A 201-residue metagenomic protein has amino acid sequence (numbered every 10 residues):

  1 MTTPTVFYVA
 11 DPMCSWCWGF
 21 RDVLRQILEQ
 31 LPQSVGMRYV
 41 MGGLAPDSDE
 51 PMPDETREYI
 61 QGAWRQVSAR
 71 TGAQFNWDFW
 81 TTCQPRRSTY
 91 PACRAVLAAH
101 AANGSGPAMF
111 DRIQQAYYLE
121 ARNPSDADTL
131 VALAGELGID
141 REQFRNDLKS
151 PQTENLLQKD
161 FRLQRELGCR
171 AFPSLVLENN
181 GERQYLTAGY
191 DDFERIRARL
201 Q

Functional and structural regions predicted by a protein language model:
T2-F7: Extreme N-terminal starter segment of soluble prokaryotic enzymes
V9, M13, F20-Q30, Q115-Q201: C-terminal cap of thioredoxin/glutaredoxin-like
P12-S15, C83: Conserved aromatic-histidine-acidic binding/catalytic patches
G19-E120, D126: Structural alpha/beta surface segment adjacent to cysteine/selenocysteine redox centers across thiol/disulfide enzymes
